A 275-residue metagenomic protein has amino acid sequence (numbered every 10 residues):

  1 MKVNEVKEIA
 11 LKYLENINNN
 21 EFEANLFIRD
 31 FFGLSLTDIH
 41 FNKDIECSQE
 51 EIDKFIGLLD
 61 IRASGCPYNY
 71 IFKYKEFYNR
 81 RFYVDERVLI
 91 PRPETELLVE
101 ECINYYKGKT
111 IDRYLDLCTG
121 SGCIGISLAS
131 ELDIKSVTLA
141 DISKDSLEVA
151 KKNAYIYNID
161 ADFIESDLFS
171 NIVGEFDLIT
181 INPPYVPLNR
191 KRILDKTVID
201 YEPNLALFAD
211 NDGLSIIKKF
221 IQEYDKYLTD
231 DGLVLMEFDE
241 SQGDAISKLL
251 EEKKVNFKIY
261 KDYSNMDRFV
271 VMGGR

Functional and structural regions predicted by a protein language model:
M1-F32, I39-H40: Non-catalytic accessory regions of SAM-dependent methyltransferases
L14, Y106, A154, Y224 (+1 more regions): Conserved hydrophobic residues forming the short capping helix/wall of the S-adenosyl-L-methionine
F27, G65, T95, I124 (+6 more regions): Residue-level signal for inorganic ion chemistry
D30-N104: Conserved AdoMet
N69, V186-N189, S241: Active-site beta-alpha loop architecture of Rossmann-like, nucleotide-cofactor-dependent enzymes
Y83, N211-G273: Conserved Class I SAM-dependent methyltransferase catalytic core
L97-I193, T197: Conserved SAM/SAH cofactor-binding pocket of Class I
Y185-I216: Mobile active-site "lid"/loop adjacent to the S-adenosyl-L-methionine
